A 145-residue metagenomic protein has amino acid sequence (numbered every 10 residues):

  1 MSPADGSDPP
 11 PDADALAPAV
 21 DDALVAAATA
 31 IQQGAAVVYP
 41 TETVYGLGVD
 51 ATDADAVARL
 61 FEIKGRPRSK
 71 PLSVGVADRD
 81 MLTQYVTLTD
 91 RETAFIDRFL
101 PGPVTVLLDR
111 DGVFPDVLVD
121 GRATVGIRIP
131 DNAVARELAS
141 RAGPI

Functional and structural regions predicted by a protein language model:
M1-I145: Active-site-adjacent structural elements in enzyme catalytic cores
